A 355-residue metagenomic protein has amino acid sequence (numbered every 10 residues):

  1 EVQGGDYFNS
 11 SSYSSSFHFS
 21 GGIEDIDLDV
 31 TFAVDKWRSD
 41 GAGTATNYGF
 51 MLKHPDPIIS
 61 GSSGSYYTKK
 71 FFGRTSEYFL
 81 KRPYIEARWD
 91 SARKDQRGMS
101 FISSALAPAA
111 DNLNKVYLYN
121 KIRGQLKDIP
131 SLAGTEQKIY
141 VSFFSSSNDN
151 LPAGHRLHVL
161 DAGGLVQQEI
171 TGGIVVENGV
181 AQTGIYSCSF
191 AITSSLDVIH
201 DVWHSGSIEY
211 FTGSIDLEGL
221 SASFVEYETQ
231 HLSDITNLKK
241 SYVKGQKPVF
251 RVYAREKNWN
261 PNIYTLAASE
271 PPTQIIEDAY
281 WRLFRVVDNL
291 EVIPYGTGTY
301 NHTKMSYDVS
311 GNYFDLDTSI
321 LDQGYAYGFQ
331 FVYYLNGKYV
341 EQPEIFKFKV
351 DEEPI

Functional and structural regions predicted by a protein language model:
E1-I185, S189-A191, S195-D197, S214 (+1 more regions): Secreted, disulfide-rich extracellular signaling modules
L80, V243, K247, P343: Short, well-structured alpha-helical interface segments that form or flank functional binding sites
D111-L113, K244-V249: Short coil/turn motif common to extracellular beta-sandwich-like domains
Y117-N237, S241, R251, E256-I355: The feature marks long extracellular or luminal low-complexity segments
